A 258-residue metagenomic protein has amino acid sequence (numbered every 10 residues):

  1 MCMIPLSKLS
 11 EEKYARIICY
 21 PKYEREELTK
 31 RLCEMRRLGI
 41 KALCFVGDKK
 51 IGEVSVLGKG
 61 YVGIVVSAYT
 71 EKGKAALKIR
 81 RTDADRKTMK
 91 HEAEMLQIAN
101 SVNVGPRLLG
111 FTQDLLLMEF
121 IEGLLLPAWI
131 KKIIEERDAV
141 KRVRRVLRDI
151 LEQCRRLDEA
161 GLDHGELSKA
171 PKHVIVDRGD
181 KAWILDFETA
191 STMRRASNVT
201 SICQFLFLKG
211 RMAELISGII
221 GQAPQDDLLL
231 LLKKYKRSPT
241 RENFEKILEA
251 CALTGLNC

Functional and structural regions predicted by a protein language model:
M1-V54, L248-A252: Juxta-kinase regulatory segment immediately upstream of eukaryotic protein kinase catalytic domains
G39-H91: ATP-binding glycine-rich loop module of kinase domains
S67-E71, F120, V176-R178: Active-site beta-strand termini and strand-to-loop segments that position acidic
K78-T112, R145, L206: A conserved alpha-helical element in kinase catalytic cores
V104-R148: Conserved structural core of kinase catalytic domains
E152-D163: Protein kinase catalytic-loop region centered on the HRD/HxD motif
A170-V176: Hydrophobic residue at the +6 position relative to the catalytic HRD Asp in the kinase catalytic loop
D177-C258: C-lobe/activation-segment region of protein kinase-like
